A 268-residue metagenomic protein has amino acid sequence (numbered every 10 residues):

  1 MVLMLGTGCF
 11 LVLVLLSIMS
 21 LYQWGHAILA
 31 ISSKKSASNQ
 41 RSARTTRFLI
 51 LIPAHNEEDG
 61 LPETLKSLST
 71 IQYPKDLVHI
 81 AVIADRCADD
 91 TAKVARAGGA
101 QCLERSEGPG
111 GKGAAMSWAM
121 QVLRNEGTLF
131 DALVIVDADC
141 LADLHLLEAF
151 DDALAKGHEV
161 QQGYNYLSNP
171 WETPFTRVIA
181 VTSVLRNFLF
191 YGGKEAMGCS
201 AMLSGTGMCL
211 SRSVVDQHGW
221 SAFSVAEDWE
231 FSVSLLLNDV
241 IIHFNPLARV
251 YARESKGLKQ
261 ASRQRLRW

Functional and structural regions predicted by a protein language model:
M1-R44: N-terminal membrane-anchoring/stem segments of glycan-assembly enzymes
T46-L49, H79, E230: Cell-envelope/extracellular polymer assembly enzymes that use nucleotide-activated donors
I52-K66, R86: Active-site beta-to-alpha loop of glycosyltransferases that engages the nucleotide-sugar donor
P62, D89-A97, H145: Acidic helix N-cap motif at the loop->helix transition within catalytic regions of sugar-transfer enzymes
K66-L77: Short, acidic, metal-binding catalytic loop of nucleotide-sugar glycosyltransferases
A84-A92, E107-P109, L141: A conserved acidic beta->alpha catalytic loop
E104, G111-E126, L144-S224, S262 (+1 more regions): Long helical/loop segments within the catalytic core of UDP-sugar-dependent glycosyltransferases, especially the large
G127-L141: Short beta-strand-to-loop acidic/aromatic patch adjacent to the donor-nucleotide binding site
